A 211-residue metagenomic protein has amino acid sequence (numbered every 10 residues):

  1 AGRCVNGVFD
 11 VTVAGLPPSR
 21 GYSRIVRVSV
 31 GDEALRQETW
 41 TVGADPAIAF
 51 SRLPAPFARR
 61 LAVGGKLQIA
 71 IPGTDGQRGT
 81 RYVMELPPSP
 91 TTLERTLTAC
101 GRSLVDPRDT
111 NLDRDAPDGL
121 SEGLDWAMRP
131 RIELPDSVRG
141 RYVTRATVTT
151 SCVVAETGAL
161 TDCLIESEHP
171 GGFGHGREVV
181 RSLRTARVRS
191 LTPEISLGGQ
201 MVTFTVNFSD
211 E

Functional and structural regions predicted by a protein language model:
A1-E211: Charge-biased low-complexity segments
